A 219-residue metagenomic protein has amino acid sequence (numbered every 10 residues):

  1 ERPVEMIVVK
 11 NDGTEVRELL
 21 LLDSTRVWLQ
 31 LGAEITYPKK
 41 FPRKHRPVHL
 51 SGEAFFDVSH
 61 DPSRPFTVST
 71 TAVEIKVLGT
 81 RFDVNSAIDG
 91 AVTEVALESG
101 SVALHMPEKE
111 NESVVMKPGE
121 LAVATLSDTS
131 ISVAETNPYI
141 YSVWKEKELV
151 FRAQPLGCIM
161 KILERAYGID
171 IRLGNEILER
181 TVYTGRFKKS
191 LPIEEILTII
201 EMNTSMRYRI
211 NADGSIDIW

Functional and structural regions predicted by a protein language model:
E1-W219: A residue-level detector for the "anchor" residue at the start of short, highly conserved motifs
